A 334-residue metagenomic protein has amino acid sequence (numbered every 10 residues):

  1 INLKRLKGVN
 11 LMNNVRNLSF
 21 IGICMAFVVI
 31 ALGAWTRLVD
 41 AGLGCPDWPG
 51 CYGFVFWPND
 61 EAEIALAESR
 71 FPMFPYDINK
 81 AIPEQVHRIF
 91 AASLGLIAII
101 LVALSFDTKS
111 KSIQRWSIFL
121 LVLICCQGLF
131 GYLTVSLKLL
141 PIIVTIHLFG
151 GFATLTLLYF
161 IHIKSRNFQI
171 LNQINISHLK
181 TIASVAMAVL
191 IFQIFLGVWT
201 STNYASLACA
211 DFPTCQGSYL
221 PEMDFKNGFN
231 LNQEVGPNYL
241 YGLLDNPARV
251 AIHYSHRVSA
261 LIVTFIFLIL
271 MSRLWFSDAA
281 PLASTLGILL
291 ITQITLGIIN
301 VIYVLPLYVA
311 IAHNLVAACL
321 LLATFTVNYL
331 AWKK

Functional and structural regions predicted by a protein language model:
L3-A26, T181-A188: Start-transfer (signal-anchor) and selected internal transmembrane alpha helices of multi-pass inner/ER membrane
N17-P49, V189-T200: N-terminal signal-anchor transmembrane alpha helix
I21-L32, R115-T134, V185-Q193, L282-I299: Small-polar-interrupted transmembrane alpha-helices in polytopic inner-membrane proteins
T36-D47, C125-L148, T200-D211, R249 (+1 more regions): Interfacial helix-loop-helix junctions of multi-pass membrane proteins
A41-A81, S206-N246: Extracytosolic (periplasmic/ER-lumenal) interhelical loops and adjacent juxtamembrane/interface segments of multi-pass
I82-I99, I142-T154, A251-I269, A310-C319: Membrane-interface loop-to-helix entry segments
L104-I118, I174-S177, M271-L286: Membrane-interface helix-loop-helix junctions at transmembrane boundaries of multi-pass membrane enzymes, predominantly
F160-I182, L322-K334: A juxtamembrane structural motif centered on a specific transmembrane helix
